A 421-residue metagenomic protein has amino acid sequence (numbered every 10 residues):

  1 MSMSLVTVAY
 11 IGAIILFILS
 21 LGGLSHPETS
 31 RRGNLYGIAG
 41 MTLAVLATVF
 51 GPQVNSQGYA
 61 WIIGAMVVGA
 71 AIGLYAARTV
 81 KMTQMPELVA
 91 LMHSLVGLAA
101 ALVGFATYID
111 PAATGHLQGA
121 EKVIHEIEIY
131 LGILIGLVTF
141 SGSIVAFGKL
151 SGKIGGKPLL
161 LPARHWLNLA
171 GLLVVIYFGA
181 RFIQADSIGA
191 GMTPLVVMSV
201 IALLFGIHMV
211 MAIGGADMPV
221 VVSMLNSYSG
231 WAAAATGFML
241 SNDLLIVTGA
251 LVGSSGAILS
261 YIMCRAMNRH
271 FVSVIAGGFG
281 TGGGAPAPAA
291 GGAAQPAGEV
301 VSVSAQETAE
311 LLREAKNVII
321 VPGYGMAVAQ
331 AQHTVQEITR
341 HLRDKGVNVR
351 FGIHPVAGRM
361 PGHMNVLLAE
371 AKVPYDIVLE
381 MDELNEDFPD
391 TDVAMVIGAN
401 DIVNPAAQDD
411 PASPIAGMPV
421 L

Functional and structural regions predicted by a protein language model:
M1-I14, G51-A70, H125-F140, I188-I201: Structural signature of hydrophobic alpha-helical transmembrane segments
I14-F17, A39-A47, W61, A65-G69 (+11 more regions): Alpha-helical transmembrane segments in multi-pass membrane proteins
L16-T29, A70-V89, S143-P158, F205-M218 (+1 more regions): C-terminal ends of transmembrane helices
R31-M41, I62-G64, Q84-V96, P158-L169 (+1 more regions): Cytoplasmic-side transmembrane-helix entry/capping segments in multi-pass membrane proteins
T48-I63, Y75-Q84, A101-G119, I183-I188: Transmembrane alpha-helix boundary signature
G214, Y228-V272: Mobile "lid/hinge" segments at catalytic clefts and subdomain interfaces of large enzymes
L251-A315: Membrane-interfacial segments at transmembrane helix termini in multi-pass membrane proteins
P296-V420: Structured cytosolic domains appended to multi-pass membrane proteins
